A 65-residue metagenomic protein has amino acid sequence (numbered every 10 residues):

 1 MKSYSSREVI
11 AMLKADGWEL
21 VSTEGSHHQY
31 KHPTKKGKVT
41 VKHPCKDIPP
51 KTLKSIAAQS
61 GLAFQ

Functional and structural regions predicted by a protein language model:
M1-E24, K31, K35-Q65: Basic nucleic-acid-binding interfaces
